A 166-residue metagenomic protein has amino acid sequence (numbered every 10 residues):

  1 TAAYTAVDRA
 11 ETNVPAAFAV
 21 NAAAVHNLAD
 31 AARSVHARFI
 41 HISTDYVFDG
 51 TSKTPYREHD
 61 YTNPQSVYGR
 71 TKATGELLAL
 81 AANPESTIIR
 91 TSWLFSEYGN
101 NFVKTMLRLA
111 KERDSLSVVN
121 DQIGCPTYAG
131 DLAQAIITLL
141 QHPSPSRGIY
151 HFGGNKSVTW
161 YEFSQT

Functional and structural regions predicted by a protein language model:
T1, H41, H151: Rossmann-fold scaffold of SDR-type NAD(P)-dependent oxidoreductases
T1-V20: NAD(P)H-binding glycine-rich loop region in Rossmannoid oxidoreductase-like domains and their noncatalytic homologs
A3, T44, T91: Active-site loop/turn elements of alpha/beta-hydrolase fold enzymes, especially the short glycine-/histidine-rich
T12, A19, A23-N27, S34 (+3 more regions): Catalytic helix-loop patch of NAD(P)-dependent Rossmann-fold dehydrogenases
A32, L139-L140: Hydrophobic pocket-lining residues that define ligand/cofactor binding sites across diverse proteins
L77-C125, G130-T138: NAD(P)-dependent short-chain dehydrogenase/reductase
A135, H142-T166: Mid/C-terminal beta-alpha module of Rossmann-like enzyme folds, strongest in SDR-family dehydrogenases/epimerases
